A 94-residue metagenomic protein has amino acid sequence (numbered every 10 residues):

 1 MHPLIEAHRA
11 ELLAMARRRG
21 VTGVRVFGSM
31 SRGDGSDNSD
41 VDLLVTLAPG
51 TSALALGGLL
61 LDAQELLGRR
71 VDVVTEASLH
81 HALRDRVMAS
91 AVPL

Functional and structural regions predicted by a protein language model:
M1-G23, S31-D37, A48-L94: Catalytic core of pol beta-like nucleotidyltransferases
V26: Conserved histidines in hydrophobic membrane contexts and catalytic metal-binding motifs
D37-N38, L43: A short, structured beta-strand/loop element
